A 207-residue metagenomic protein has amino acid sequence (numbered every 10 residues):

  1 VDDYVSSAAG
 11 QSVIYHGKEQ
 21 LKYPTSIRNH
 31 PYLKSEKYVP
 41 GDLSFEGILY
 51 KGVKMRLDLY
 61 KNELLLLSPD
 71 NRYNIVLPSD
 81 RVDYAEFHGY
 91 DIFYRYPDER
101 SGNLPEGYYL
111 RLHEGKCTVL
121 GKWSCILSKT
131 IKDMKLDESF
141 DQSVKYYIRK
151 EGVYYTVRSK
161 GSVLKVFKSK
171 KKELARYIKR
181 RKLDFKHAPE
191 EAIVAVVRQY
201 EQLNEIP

Functional and structural regions predicted by a protein language model:
V1-D2, Q11-I14, K145-R149, K165-K168: Short hydrophobic/aromatic-rich motifs at helix boundaries and adjacent loops
V1-L49: General N-terminal leader/first-domain-start detector
D3, D80-R81, S162, E173 (+1 more regions): Exposed alpha-helical structural elements
Q11, Q20, Q142, Q199-Q202: Residue-identity detector for glutamine
Y15-G17, D137, R149-G152, S169-L174: Short amphipathic alpha-helical segments, especially helix-boundary/capping motifs
P24, L33-G161: Aromatic-patch recognition
V166-P207: Long, compositionally biased interface segments
